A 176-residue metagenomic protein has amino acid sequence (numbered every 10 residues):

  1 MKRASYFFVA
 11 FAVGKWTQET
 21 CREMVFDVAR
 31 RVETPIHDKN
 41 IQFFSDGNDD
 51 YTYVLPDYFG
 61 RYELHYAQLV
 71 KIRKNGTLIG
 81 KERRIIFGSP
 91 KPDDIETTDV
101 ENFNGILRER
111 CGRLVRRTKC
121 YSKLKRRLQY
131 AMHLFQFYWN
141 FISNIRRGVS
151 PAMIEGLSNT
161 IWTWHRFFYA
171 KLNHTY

Functional and structural regions predicted by a protein language model:
K2-R3: Short, acidic, Ser/Thr-enriched surface-loop or helix-capping motifs
Y6-F11, V115-T118: Short small-residue beta-strand/loop micro-motif enriched in glycine and branched aliphatics
F11-I36, Q42: Active-site beta-loop-alpha junctions of metal-dependent nucleic acid enzymes, especially the RNase H-like/DDE
Q42, T97-T98, N159: Residue-level signal for helical boundary/lining positions with a hydrophobic bias
N48, T52-S122: Helix-centered, glycine/charged polyanion-binding patches within enzymatic domains that contact phosphate-containing
L114-Y176: C-terminal domain-tail junction helix/linker
